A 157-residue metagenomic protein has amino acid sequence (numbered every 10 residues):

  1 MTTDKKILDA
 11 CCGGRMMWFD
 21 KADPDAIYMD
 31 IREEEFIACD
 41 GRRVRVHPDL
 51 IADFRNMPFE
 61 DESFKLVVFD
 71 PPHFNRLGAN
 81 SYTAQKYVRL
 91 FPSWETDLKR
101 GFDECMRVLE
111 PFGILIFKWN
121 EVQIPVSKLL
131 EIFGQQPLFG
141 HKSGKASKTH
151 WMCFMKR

Functional and structural regions predicted by a protein language model:
M1-R157: Class I S-adenosyl-L-methionine-dependent methyltransferase catalytic core
